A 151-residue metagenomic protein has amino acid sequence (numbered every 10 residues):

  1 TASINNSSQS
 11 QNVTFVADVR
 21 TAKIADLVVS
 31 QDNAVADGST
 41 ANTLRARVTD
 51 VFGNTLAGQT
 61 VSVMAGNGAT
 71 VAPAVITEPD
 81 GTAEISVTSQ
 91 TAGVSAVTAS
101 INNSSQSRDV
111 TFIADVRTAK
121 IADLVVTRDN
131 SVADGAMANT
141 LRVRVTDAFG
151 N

Functional and structural regions predicted by a protein language model:
T1-N151: The feature marks long extracellular or luminal low-complexity segments
